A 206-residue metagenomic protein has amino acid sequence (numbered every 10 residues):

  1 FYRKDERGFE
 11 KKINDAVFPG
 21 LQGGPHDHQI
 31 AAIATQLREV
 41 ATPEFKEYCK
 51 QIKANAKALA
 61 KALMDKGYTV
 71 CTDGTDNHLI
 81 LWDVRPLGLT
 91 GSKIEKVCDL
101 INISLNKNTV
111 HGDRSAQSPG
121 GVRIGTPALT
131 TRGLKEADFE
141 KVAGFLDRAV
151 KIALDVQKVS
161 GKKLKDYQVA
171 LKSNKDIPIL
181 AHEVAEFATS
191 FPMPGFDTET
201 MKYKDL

Functional and structural regions predicted by a protein language model:
F1-T90, K172: Active-site C-terminal subdomain of aminotransferase-like
A32, Q36, L100, K141 (+1 more regions): Generic recognition of well-ordered alpha-helical segments
K50, K96, E140: Short alpha-helical basic/polar micro-motif
A54-N55, A116-L206: PLP-dependent enzyme catalytic core of the Aspartate aminotransferase-like
A60, E95, A185: Short glycine-/small-residue-rich flexible loop motifs, especially phosphate/cofactor-binding loops
T69-E136, M201: Conserved PLP-binding catalytic core of the aspartate aminotransferase-like
